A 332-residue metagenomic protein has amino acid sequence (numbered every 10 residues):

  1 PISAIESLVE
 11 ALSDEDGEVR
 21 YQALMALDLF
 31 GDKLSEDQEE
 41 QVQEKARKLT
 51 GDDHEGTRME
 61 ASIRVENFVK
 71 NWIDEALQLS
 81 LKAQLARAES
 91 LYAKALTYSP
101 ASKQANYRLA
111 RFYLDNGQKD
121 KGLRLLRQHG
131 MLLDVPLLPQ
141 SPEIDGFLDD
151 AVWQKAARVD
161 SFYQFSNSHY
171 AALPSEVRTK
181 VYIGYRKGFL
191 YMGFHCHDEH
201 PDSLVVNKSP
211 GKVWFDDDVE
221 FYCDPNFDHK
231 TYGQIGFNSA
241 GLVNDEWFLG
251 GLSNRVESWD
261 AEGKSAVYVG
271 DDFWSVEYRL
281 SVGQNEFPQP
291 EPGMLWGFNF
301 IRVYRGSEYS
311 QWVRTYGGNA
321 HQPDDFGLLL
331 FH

Functional and structural regions predicted by a protein language model:
P1, L27, G31-S35, V65 (+1 more regions): Alpha-solenoid repeat junctions
P1-A11, K33-L49, E89-S90: Amphipathic alpha-helical scaffolding segments comprising HEAT/armadillo-like alpha-solenoid repeats
I2, E15-E18, E55-G56: Alpha-helix N-cap/helix-start positions at coil->helix boundaries
L12, G31, T50, L96-T97 (+1 more regions): A conserved position within tetratricopeptide repeats
M59-I63, K70-H332: Structural preference for beta-rich elements and adjacent junctions enriched in aromatics
